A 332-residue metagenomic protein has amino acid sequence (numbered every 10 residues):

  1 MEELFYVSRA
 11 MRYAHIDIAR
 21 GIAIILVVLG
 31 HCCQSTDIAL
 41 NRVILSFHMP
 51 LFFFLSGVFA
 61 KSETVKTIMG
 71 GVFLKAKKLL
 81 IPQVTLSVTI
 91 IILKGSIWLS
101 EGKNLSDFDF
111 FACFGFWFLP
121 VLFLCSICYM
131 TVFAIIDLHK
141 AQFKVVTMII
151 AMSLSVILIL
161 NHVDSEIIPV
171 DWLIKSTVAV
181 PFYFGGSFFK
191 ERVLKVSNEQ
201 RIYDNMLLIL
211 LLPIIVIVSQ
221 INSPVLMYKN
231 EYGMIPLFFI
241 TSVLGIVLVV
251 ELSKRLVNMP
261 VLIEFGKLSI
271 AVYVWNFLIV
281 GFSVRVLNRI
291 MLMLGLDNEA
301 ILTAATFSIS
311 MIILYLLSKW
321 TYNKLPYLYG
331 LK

Functional and structural regions predicted by a protein language model:
M1-K332: Alpha-helical transmembrane segments and their immediate juxtamembrane cytosolic regions
